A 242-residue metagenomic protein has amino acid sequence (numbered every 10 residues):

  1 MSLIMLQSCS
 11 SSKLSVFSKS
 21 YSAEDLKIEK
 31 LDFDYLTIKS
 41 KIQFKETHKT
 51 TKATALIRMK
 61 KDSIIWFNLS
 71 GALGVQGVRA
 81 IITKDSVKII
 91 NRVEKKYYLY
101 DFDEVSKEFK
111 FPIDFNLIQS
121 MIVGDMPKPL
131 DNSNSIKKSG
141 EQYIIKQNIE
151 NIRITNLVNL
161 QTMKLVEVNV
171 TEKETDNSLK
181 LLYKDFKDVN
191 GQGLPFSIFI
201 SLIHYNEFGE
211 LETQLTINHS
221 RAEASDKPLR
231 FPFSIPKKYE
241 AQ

Functional and structural regions predicted by a protein language model:
M5-S8: C-terminal motif of bacterial Sec signal peptides marking the signal peptidase cleavage site
S12-S86: Start-of-domain marker
F44-K49, W66-L73, M121-L130, I144-E150 (+1 more regions): Short, solvent-exposed secondary-structure boundary motifs
T50-T54, V75-R79, K95-Y97, R153-T155 (+2 more regions): Short, mixed charged/polar active-site loops that provide acid/base catalysis or chelate metal/phosphate cofactors
I65-N116: An acidic-aromatic
S106-K146: Hydrophobic, well-structured mid-protein blocks that either form specific transmembrane helices
S135-Q242: Gly/Pro-enriched, hydrophobic low-complexity segments that function as extracytoplasmic propeptides/linkers
